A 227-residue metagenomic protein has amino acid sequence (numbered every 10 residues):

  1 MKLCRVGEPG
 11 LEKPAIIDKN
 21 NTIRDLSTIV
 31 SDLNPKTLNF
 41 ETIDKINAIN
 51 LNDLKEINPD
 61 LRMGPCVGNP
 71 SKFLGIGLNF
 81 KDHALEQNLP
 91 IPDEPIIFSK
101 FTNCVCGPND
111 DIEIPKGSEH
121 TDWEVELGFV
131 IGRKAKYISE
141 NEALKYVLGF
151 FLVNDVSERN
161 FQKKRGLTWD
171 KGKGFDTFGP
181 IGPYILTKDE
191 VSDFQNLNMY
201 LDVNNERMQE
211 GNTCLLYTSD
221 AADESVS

Functional and structural regions predicted by a protein language model:
M1-P95: N-terminal non-catalytic cap/leader segment that marks the start of a structured domain
P70-L216: Glycine-enriched loop-and-adjacent helix/strand subsegments that border the catalytic/binding cleft of enzyme cores
Y217-E224: Conserved small/polar residues in nucleotide/adenosyl-binding loops
S227: Gly/Pro- and small hydrophobic-enriched strand-loop and loop-to-helix capping segments that sit at the rims
